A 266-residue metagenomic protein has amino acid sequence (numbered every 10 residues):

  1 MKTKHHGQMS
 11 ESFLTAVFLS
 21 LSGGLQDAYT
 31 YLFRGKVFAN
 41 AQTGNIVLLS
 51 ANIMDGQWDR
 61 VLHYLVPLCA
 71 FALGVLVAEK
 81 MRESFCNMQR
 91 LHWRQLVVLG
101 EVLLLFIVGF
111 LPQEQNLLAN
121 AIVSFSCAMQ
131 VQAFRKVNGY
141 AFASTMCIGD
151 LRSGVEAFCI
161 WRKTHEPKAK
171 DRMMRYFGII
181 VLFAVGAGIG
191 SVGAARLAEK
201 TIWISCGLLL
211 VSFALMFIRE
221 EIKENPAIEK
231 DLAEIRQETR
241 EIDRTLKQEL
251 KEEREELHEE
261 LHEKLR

Functional and structural regions predicted by a protein language model:
K2-R254, R266: Alpha-helical transmembrane segments of multi-pass membrane proteins
E256-E260: Polar, glycosylation-prone regions of secreted, cell-surface, and some intracellular proteins
